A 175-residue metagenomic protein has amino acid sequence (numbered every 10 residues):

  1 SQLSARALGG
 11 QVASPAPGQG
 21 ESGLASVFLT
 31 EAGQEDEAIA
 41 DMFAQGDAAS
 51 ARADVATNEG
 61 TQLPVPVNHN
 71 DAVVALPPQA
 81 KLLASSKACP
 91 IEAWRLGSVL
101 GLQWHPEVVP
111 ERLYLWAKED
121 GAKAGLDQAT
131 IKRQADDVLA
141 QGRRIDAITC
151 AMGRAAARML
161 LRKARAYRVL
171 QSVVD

Functional and structural regions predicted by a protein language model:
S1-G33: Cysteine-nucleophile active-site neighborhood
E31-D175: Amide-donor transfer/coupling interface in amidating biosynthetic enzymes
